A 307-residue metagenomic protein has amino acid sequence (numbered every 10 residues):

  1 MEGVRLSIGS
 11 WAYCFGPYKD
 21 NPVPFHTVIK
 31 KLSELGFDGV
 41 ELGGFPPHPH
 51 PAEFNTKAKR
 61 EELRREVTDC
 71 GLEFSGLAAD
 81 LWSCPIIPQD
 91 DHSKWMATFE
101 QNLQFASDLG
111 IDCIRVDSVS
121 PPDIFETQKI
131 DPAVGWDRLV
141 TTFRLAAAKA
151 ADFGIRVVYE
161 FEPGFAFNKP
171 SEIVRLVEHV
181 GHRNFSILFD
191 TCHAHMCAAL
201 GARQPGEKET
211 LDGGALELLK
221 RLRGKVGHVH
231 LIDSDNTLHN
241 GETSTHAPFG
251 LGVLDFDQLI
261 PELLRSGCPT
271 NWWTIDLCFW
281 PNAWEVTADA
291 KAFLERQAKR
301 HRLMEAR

Functional and structural regions predicted by a protein language model:
M1-I111, R144, H182, S186 (+3 more regions): N-terminal pre-domain/capping segments
W11-G16, G43-F45, A79-W82, V119-P121 (+5 more regions): Active-site beta-loop-alpha junctions enriched in small/polar residues
C14-P17, H48-P51, S83-P88, P122-K129 (+2 more regions): A short acidic, helix-capping loop that chelates divalent metal ions and anchors anionic groups
D20-T27, P51-E62, D90-T98, T127-T141 (+5 more regions): Alpha-helix N-cap and loop-to-helix initiation/capping positions
H26-T27, E66-E73, C84-F189, E285: Active-site acidic/histidine proton-transfer and metal-coordination neighborhood in alpha/beta enzyme cores
V40, S75-L77, I114, V229 (+1 more regions): Hydrophobic residues within beta-strands of alpha/beta enzymes
L77, T141-P248, V253, K299 (+1 more regions): Acidic/histidine-rich catalytic cores of soluble enzymes
G252, L259, L264-S266, N271-I275: H/E-rich (His + Asp/Glu) clusters that bind or coordinate divalent metals
